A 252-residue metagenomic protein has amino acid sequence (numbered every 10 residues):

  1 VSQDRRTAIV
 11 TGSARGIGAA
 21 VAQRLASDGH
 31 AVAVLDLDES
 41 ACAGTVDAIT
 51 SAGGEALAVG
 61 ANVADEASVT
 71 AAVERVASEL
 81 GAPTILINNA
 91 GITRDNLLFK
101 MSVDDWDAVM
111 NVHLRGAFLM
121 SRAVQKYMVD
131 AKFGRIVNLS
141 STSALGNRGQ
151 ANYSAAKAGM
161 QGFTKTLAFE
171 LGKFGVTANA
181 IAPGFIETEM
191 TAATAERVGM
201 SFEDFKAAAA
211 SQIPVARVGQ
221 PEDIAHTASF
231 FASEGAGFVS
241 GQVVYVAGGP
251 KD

Functional and structural regions predicted by a protein language model:
S2, S229, S240-D252: Short C-terminal tail/terminal secondary-structure segment of NAD(P)H-dependent dehydrogenase/reductase domains
A71-S78, N96-K100, D104-N111, Q150: Active-site Tyr-X3-Lys motif and surrounding loop/helix of classical short-chain dehydrogenase/reductase
A82, G172, T177, V239-G241: Short, small/polar-rich loop/turn modules that mediate ligand/substrate recognition or access, typified
L97-L98, D105-D107, I136, F205 (+1 more regions): Substrate-binding pocket helix/loop in short-chain dehydrogenase/reductase
M101, G146-A155, T166: Active-site loop-to-helix junction immediately N-terminal to the catalytic Tyr of the SDR YXXXK motif in Rossmann-fold
S121, A156, T164: Active-site helix of classical SDR
K126, F169-K173, G237: Alpha-helical segment proximal to the catalytic Tyr-Lys
